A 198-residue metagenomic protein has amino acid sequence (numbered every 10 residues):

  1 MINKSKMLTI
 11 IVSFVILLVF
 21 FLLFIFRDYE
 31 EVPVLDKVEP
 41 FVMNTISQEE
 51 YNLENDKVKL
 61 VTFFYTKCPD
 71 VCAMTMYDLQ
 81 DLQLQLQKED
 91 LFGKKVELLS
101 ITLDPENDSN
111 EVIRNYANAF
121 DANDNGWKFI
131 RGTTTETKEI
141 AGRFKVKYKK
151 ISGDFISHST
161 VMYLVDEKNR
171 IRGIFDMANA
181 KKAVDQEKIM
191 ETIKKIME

Functional and structural regions predicted by a protein language model:
M1-V42, K195-E198: N-terminal targeting signals for export/organelle localization
F26-N55, M74-D78: N-terminal "domain-start" segment that seeds a small globular fold
V38-E39, V58-K59, S159-V161: Short loop/turn microsegments at loop-to-beta-strand junctions
N52-T75, L79, L98-L99: Short active-site neighborhood of thiol/selenol oxidoreductases, capturing the structured segment around
D78-I130, T134-I140: Structural microenvironment flanking redox-active thiols in thiol-disulfide oxidoreductases
S152-E198: Thiol-/selenol-based redox modules, centered on thioredoxin-like and closely related oxidoreductase domains
